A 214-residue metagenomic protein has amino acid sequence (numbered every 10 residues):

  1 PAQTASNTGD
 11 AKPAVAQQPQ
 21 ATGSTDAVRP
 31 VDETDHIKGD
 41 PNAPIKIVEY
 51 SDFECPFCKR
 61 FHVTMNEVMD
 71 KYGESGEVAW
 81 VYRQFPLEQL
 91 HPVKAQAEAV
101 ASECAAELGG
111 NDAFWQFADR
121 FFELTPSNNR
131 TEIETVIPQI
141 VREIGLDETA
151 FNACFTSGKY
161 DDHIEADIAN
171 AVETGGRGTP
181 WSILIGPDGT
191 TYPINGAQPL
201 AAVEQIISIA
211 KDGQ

Functional and structural regions predicted by a protein language model:
P1-Q18, V28, Y50, M69 (+1 more regions): C-terminal cap of thioredoxin/glutaredoxin-like
A21-T22: Domain-level detector for long, ordered catalytic/regulatory cores in large eukaryotic signaling and trafficking
V28-I45: A short beta-strand-turn-helix
I37-G39, P86, N195: Generic, ordered loop/turn and secondary-structure boundary motif
A43, V48, F53-E54, K59-R142 (+1 more regions): Structural alpha/beta surface segment adjacent to cysteine/selenocysteine redox centers across thiol/disulfide enzymes
